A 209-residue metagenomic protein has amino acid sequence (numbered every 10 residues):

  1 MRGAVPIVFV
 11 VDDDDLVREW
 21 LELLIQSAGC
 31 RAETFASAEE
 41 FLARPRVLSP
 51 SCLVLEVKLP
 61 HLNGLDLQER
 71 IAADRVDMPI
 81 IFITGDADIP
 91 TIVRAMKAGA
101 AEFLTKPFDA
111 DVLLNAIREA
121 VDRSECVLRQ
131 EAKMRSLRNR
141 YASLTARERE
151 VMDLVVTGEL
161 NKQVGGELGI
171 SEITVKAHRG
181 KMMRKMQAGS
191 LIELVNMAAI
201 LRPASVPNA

Functional and structural regions predicted by a protein language model:
M1-F9, D15, E22, S37 (+2 more regions): Non-catalytic signal-transmission and effector/linker regions of two-component phosphorelay proteins
T34-C52: Acidic, metal-coordinating helix/loop segments flanking the phosphotransfer/catalytic sites of two-component signaling
A36-S37, N63-D66: Acidic catalytic/metal-coordinating carboxylates
E56, T84: Active-site residues of response regulator receiver
D88-P90, L104, F108-I117, E167: C-terminal output helix
L160-E193: Recognition helix of helix-turn-helix DNA-binding domains
M183-A209: Basic, Lys/Arg-enriched C-terminal extension of HTH/homeodomain DNA-binding domains
